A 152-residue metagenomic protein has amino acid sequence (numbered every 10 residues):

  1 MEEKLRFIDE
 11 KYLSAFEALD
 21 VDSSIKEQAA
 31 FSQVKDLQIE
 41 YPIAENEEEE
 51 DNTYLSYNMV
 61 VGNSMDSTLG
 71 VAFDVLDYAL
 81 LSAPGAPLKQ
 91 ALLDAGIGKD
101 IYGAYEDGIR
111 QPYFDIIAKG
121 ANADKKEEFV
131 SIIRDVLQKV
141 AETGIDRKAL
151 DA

Functional and structural regions predicted by a protein language model:
M1-Y41, E45-A152: Charge-rich, well-structured scaffold segments of protease-associated domains
